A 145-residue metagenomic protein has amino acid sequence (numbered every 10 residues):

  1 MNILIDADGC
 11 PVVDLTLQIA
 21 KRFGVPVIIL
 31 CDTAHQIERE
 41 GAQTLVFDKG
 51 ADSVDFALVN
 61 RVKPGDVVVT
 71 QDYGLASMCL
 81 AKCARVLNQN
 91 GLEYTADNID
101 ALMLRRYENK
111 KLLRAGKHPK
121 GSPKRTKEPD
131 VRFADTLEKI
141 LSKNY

Functional and structural regions predicted by a protein language model:
N2-Y145: Nuclease catalytic cores that cleave nucleic-acid phosphodiester bonds, predominantly acidic two-metal-ion
